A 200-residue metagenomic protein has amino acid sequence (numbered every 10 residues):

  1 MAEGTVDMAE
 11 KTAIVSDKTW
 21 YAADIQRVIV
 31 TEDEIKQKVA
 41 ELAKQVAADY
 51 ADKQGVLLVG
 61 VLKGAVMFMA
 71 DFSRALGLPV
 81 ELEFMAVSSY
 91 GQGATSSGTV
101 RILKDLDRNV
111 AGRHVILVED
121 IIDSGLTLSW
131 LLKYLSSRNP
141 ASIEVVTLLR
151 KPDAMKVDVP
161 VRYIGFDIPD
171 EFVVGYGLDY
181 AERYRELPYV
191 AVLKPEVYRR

Functional and structural regions predicted by a protein language model:
M1-R200: PRPP-associated nucleotide enzymes
